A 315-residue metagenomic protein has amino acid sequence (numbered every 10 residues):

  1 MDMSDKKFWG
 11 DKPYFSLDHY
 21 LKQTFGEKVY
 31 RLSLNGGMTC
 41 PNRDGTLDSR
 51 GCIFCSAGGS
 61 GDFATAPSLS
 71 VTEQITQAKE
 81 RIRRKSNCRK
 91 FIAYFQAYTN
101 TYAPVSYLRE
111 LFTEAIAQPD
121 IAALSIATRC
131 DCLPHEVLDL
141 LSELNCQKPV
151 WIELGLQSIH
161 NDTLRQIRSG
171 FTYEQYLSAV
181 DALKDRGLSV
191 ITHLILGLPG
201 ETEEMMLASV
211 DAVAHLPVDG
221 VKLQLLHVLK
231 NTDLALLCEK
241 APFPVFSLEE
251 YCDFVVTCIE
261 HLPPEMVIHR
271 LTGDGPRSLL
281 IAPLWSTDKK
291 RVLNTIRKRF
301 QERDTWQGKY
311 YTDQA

Functional and structural regions predicted by a protein language model:
M1-I92: N-terminal [4Fe-4S]-dependent radical SAM core
D2-H19, K28-Y30, G220, V228-A315: Auxiliary Fe-S-binding modules of radical SAM enzymes
Y30-L34, F91-A93, L124-I126, V150-L154 (+3 more regions): Hydrophobic faces of well-ordered beta-strands that scaffold small-molecule active sites in alpha/beta enzyme cores
C52, E114-I121, A208-K222, L293-W306: Structural recognition of alpha->loop->beta junctions
G58-A78, R83-V105, D120-L133, P149-Q175 (+1 more regions): Core AdoMet radical
A78-I82, L133-Q147, S178, L207-P217 (+1 more regions): Short amphipathic alpha-helices and their capping/turn segments at secondary-structure boundaries
I82-R84, L111-P119, D139-P149, D181-D185 (+1 more regions): Acidic (Asp/Glu)-rich catalytic clusters
E174-D233, E249-T272: Conserved C-terminal portion of the radical SAM core fold that forms the substrate/S-adenosylmethionine-binding
